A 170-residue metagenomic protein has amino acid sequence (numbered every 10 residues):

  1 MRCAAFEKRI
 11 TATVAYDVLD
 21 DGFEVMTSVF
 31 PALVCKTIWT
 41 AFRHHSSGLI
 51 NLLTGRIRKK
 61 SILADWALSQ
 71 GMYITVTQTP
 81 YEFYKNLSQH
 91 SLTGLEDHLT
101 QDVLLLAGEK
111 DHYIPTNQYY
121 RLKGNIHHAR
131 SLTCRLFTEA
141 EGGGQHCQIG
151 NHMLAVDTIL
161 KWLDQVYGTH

Functional and structural regions predicted by a protein language model:
M1-K36: Primarily recognizes the serine-hydrolase "nucleophile elbow" in alpha/beta-hydrolase and SGNH/GDSL folds
V14, L104-L106, R135: Conserved hydrophobic packing residues within short motifs/helices of P-loop NTPase cores of ABC-family ATPases
G22, A32-L68: Helix-rich cap/lid subdomain of alpha/beta-hydrolase
T77-L95: Active-site nucleophile elbow and catalytic-triad environment of alpha/beta-hydrolase enzymes
L99-T100, L105-A107, D111: Short beta-strand/loop motif that positions the catalytic acidic residue of the alpha/beta-hydrolase fold
H112-Q118: Conserved alpha/beta-hydrolase "acid-adjacent" motif
K123-G144: Catalytic histidine neighborhood in serine/cysteine hydrolases with alpha/beta-hydrolase-type architecture
T138-H170: Catalytic active-site module of serine/aspartate enzymes centered on a nucleophile-bearing elbow/loop
